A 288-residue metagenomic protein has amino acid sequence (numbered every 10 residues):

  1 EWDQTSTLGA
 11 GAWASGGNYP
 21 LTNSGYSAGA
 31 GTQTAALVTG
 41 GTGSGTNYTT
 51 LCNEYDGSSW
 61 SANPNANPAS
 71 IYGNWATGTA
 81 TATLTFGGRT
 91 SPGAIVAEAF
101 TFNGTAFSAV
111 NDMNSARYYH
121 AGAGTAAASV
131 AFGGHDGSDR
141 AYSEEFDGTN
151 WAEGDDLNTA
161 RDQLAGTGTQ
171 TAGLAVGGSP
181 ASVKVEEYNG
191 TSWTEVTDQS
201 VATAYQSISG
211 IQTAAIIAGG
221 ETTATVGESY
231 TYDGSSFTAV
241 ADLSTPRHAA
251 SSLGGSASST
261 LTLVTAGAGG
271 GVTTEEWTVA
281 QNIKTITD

Functional and structural regions predicted by a protein language model:
E1-D288: Polar, enzyme-active/binding microenvironments
